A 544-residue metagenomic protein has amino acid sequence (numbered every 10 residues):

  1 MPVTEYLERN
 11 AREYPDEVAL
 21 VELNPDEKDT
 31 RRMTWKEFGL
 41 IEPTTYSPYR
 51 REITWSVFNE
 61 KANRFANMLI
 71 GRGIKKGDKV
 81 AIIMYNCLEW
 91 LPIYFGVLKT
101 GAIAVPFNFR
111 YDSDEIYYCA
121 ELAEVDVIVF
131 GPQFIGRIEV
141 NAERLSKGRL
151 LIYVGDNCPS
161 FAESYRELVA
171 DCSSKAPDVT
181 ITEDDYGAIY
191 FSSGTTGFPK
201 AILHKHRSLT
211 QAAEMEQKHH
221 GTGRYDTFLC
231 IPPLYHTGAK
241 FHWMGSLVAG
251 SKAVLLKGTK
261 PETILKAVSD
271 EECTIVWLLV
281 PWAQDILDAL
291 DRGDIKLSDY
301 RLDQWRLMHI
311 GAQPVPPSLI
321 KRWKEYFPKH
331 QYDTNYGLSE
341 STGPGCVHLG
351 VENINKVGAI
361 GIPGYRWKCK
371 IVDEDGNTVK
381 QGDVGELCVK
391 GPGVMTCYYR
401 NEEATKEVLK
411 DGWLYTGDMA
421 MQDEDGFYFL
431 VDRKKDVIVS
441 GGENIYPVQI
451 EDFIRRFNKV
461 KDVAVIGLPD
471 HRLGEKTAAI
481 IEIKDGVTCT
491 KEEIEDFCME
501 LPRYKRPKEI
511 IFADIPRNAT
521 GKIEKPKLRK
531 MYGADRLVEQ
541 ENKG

Functional and structural regions predicted by a protein language model:
Y6-E8, G71-R72, K99-E167, D485-V487: Structural core segment of the AMP-binding/adenylate-forming
E8, A19-C87, L91-F95, D112-Y117 (+1 more regions): Conserved AMP-binding/adenylate-forming core of the ANL superfamily
P15-V18, Y153, A170-F191, F198 (+1 more regions): Conserved pre-ATP/AMP-binding loop-to-beta segment of ANL
N24-R51, I135-E183, A289-G293, L537-Q540: ANL superfamily adenylate-forming
N59-F65, A170, E183, A188 (+4 more regions): Conserved structural elements of the adenylate-forming
Y111, Y117-Y118, I128-F130, V268 (+8 more regions): AMP-binding/adenylate-forming catalytic core of the ANL superfamily
T210-T227, Y235-I275, A289-L290, K296: Conserved AMP-binding/adenylation subdomain of ANL enzymes
V248, C273-L278, L287-N355, K368: Gly/Ser/Thr-rich phosphate-binding loop
